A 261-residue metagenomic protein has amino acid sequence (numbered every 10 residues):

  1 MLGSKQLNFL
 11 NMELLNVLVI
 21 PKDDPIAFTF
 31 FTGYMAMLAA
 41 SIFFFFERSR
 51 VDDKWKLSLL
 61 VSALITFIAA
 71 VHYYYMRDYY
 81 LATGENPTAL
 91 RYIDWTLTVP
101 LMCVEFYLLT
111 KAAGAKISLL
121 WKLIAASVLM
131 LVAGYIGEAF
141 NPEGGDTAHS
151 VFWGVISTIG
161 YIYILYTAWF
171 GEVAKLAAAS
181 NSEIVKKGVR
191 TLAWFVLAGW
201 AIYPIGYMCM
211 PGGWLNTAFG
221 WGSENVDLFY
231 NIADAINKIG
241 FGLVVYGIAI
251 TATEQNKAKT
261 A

Functional and structural regions predicted by a protein language model:
L10-M37: Hydrophobic transmembrane alpha-helical segments in integral membrane proteins
A36, S58-M76, G199-M210: Hydrophobic alpha-helical transmembrane segments of multi-pass membrane proteins
A39-F43, V104-E105, A133, G160-E183 (+2 more regions): Alpha-helical transmembrane segments in multipass membrane proteins, preferentially the mid-helix core
S41-R48, R77, I93-A125, L131-A139: Internal transmembrane alpha-helix with an interfacial aromatic "cap," most often the third helix
V51-A63, A115-L123, V189-L192, T260: Membrane-interfacial loop-to-transmembrane alpha-helix junctions, especially the N-terminal start
A69-Y92, Y135-P142: Helix-loop junctions on the outward
P142-F170: Extracellular-loop-to-transmembrane junctions of the mid-late helices
T167-F170, T191-A261: C-terminal transmembrane-bundle signature of multipass membrane proteins, characterized by strong activation on
